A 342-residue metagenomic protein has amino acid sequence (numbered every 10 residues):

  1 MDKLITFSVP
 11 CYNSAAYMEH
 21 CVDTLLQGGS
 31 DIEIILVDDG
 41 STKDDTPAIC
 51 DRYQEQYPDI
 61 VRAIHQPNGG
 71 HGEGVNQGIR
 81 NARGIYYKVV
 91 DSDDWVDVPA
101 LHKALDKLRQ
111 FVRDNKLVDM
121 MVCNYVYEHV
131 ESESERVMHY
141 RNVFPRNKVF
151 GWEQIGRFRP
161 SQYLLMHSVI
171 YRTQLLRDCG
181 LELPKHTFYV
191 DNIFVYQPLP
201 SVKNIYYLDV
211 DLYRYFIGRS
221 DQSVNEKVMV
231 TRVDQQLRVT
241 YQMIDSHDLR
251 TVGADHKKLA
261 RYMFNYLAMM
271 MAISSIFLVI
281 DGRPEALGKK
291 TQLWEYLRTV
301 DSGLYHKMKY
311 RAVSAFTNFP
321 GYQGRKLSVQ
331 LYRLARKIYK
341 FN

Functional and structural regions predicted by a protein language model:
M1-T24: N-proximal low-complexity "stem/linker" segments adjacent to membrane-targeting elements
D23-I32: Short, acidic, metal-binding catalytic loop of nucleotide-sugar glycosyltransferases
T24, D38-A48: A conserved acidic beta->alpha catalytic loop
Q66-A82: Glycine-rich, basic loop-to-helix element that forms the pyrophosphate-binding segment of sugar-nucleotide handling
H71, D94-I205, D221-M229: Donor-binding/catalytic cores of nucleotide-activated saccharide and glycerol-phosphate transferases/polymerases
Y87: Short aromatic/hydrophobic "clamp" motif used to bind/position activated sugar donors
T187, N204-V239, D281-G288: Nucleotide-sugar-dependent glycosyltransferase catalytic core
V279-N342: Membrane-interface aromatic/basic loop that binds lipid-linked glycans or pyrophosphate carriers, typified by
